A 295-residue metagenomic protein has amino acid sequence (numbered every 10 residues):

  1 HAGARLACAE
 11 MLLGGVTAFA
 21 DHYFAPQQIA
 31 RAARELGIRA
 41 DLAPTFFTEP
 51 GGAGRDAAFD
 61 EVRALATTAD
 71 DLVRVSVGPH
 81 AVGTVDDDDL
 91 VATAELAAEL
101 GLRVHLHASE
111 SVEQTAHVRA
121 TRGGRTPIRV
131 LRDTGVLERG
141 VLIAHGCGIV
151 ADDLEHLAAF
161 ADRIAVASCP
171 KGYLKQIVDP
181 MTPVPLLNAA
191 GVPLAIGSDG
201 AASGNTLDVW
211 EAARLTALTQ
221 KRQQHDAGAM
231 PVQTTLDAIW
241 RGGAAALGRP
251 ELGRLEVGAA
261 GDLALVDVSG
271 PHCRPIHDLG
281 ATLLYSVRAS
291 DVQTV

Functional and structural regions predicted by a protein language model:
H1-A25, V82-D89: Divalent metal-binding segments
G15, A33, V77, H107 (+9 more regions): Divalent metal-coordination and catalytic microenvironments
Q28-G148: Metal-coordinating catalytic core of metallo-dependent amide/deamination hydrolases
A40, V104, A165-V166, L194: Hydrophobic beta-strand scaffold residues
P44-E49, E110, P170-L174, G200-A202: Short, acidic/turn-prone active-site loops that include or flank metal/cofactor- and phosphate-binding residues
V112-R125, A151-F160, I177-L187, G204-K221 (+1 more regions): Histidine/acidic-residue-rich catalytic or RNA/ligand-binding cores of hydrolases and nuclease-related proteins
D133-G140, T182-G270, L284-R288, Q293: His/Asp/Glu-enriched, well-ordered alpha-helical/loop segment that forms or immediately abuts the divalent-metal
